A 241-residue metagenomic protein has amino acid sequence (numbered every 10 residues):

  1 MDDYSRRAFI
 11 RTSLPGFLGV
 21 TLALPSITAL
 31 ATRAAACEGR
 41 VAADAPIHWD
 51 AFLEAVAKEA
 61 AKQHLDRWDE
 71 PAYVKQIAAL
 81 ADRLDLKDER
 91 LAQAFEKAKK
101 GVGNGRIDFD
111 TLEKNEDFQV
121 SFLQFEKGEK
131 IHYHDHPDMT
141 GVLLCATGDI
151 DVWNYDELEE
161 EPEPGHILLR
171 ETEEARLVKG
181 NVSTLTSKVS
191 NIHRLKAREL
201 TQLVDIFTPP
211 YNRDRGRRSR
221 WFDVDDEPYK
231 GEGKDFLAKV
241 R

Functional and structural regions predicted by a protein language model:
M1-V20: N-terminal secretory signal peptides and thylakoid transit peptides that target proteins across membranes
L24-D66, D235-R241: C-terminal segment of N-terminal export signals and the immediately downstream linker at the start of the mature
E59-K97: Polybasic, low-complexity association/targeting segments
V102-K127: A short glycine-rich, His/Asp/Glu-containing loop-to-beta-strand
F122-H136, S187-S190: Conserved short histidine dyad/triad with adjacent acidic residue
D138-D156: Glycine- and acidic-residue-biased ligand/ion/polar-headgroup-sensing regions
E159-S190: Short acidic-glycine-tyrosine-enriched beta hairpin
I192, K196-R241: Double-stranded beta-helix
